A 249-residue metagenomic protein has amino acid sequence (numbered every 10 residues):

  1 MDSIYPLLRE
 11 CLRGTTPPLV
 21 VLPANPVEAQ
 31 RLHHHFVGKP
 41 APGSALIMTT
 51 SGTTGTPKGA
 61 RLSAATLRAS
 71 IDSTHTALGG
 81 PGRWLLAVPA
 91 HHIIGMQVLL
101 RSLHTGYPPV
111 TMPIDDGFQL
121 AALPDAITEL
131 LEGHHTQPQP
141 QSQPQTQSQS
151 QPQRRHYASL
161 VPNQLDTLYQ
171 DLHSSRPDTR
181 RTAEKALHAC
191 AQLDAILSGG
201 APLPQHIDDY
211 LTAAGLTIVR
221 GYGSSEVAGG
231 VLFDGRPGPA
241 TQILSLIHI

Functional and structural regions predicted by a protein language model:
M1-G38: Carrier-protein-dependent adenylate-forming modules in NRPS/ANL systems
D2-G14, T74-H75, I93-T105: Hydrophobic alpha-helical segments in the ANL/AMP-binding
H33-T49, G80-R83: Conserved pre-ATP/AMP-binding loop-to-beta segment of ANL
A45-D72, G79: Conserved AMP-binding A3 loop
T50, I247-I249: Conserved small/polar residues in nucleotide/adenosyl-binding loops
A64-A69, R83-T167, V219: AMP-binding/adenylate-forming
D171-D234: Gly/Ser/Thr-rich phosphate-binding loop
A240-I247: Conserved beta-loop-beta connector loops within the AMP-binding
